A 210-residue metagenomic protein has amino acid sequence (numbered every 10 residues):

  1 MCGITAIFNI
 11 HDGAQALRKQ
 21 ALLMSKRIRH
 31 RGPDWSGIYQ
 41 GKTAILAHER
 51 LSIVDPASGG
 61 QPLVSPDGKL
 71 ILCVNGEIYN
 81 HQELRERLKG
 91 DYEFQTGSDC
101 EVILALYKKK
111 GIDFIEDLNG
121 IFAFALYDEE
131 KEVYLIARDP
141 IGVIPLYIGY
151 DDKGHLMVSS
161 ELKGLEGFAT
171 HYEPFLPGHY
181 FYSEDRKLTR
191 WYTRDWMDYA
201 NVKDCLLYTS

Functional and structural regions predicted by a protein language model:
M1-S210: Cysteine-centered catalytic environments shared across enzyme families
